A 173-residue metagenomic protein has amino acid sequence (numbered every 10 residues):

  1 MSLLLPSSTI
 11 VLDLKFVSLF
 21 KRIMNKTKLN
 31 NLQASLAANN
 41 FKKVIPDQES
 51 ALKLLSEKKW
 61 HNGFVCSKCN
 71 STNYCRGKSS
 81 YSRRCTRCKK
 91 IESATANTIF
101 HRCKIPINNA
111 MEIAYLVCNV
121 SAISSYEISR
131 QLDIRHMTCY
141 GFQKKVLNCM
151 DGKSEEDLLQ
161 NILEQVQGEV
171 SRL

Functional and structural regions predicted by a protein language model:
D13-L173: Residue-level recognition of single "structural anchor" positions that define or cap local secondary structure
